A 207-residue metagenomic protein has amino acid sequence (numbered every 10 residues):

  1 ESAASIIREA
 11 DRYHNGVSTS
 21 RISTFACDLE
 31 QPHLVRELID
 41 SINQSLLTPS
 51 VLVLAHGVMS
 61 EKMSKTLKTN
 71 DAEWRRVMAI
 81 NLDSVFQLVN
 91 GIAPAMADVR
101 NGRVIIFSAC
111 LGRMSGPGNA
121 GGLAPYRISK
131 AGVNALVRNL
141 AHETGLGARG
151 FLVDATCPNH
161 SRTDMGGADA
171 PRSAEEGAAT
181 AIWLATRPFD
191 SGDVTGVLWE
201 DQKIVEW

Functional and structural regions predicted by a protein language model:
N15-R21, S41-L54, S60-K62: A glycine-rich helix->loop->beta "capping" turn within Rossmann-like NAD(P)(H)-dependent oxidoreductase domains
A26-E37, D71: The beta1-alpha1 cofactor-binding region of Rossmann-like NAD(H)/NADP(H)-dependent oxidoreductases
S50-V51, R75, G102-F107, F151-D154: Conserved catalytic-site loops of classical short-chain dehydrogenases/reductases
V58-D71, R75, R103-L146: Catalytic loop of short-chain dehydrogenase/reductase
L88-I92, M96, L136-V137, L184: Hydrophobic positions on the long internal alpha-helix of Rossmann-like NAD(P)-dependent oxidoreductase domains
R113, P158-D164: Short, flexible catalytic-loop segment of classical short-chain dehydrogenase/reductase
G147-F151, A155-T156, G167-W207: C-terminal helical subdomain
